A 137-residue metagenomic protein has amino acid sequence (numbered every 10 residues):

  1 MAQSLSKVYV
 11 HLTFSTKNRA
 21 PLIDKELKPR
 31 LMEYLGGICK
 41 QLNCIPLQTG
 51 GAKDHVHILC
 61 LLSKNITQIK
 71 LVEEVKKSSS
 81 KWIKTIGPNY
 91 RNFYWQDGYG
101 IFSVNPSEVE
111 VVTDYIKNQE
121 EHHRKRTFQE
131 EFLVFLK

Functional and structural regions predicted by a protein language model:
M1-K137: Basic nucleic-acid-binding interfaces
